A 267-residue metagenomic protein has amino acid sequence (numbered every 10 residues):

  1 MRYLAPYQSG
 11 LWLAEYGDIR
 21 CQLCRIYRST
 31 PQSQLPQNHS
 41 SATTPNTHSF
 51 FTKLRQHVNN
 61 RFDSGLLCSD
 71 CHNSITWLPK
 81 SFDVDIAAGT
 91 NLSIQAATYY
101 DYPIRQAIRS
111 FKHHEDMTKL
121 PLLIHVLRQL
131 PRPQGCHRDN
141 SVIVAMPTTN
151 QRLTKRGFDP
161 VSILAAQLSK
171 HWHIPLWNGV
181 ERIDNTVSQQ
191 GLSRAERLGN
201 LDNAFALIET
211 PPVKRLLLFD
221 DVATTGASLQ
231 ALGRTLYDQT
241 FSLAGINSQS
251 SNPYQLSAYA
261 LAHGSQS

Functional and structural regions predicted by a protein language model:
M1-S267: Glycine-rich phosphate/pyrophosphate-handling loop used in enzymes and phosphotransfer proteins
